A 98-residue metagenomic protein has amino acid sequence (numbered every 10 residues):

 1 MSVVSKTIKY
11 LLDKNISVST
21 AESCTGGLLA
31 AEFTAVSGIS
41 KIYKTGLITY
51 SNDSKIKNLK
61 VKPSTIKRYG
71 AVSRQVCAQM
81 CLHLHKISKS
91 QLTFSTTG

Functional and structural regions predicted by a protein language model:
M1-G98: Short alpha-helical segments enriched in small residues
